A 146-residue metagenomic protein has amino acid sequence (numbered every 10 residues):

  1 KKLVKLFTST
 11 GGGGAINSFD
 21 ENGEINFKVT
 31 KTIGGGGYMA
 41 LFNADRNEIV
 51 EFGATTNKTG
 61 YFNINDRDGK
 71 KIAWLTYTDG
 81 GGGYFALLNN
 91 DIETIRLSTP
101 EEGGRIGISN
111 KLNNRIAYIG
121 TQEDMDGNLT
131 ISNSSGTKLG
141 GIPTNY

Functional and structural regions predicted by a protein language model:
K1-Y146: Parallel beta-helix/beta-solenoid repeats that form elongated, surface-exposed shafts/blades used for receptor binding
